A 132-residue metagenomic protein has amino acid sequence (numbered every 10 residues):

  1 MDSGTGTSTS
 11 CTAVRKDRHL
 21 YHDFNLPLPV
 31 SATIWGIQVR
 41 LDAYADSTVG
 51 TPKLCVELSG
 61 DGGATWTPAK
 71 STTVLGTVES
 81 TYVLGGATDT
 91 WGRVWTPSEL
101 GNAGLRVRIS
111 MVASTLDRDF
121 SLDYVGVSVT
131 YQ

Functional and structural regions predicted by a protein language model:
M1-Q132: Disulfide-rich extracellular domains of secreted proteins
